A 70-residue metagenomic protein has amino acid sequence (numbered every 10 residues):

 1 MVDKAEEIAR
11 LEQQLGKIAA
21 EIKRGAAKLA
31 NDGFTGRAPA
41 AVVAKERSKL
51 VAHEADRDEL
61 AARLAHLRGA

Functional and structural regions predicted by a protein language model:
M1-A70: C-terminal low-complexity, glycine/proline- and small-hydrophobic-enriched intrinsically disordered tails that act as
